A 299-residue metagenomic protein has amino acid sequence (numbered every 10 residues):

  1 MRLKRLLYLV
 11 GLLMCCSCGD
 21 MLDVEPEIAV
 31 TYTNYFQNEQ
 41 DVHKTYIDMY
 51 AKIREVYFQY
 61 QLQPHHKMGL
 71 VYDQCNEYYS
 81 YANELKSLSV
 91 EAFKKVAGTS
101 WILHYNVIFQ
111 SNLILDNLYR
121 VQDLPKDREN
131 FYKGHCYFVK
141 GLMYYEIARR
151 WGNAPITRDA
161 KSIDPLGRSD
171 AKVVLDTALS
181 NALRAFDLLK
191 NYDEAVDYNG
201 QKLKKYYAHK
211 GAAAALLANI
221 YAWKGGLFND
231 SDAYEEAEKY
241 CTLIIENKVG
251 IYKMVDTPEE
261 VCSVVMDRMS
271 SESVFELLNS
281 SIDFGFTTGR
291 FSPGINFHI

Functional and structural regions predicted by a protein language model:
M1-E27: Bacterial Sec-dependent N-terminal signal peptides
C18-L70: Acidic, glycine-rich segments characteristic of secretory precursors and extracytoplasmic regions
Q40-D41, Y46, Y50, Y57 (+2 more regions): Elongated scaffold/linker segments in the mid-to-C-terminal portions of large proteins
H43-Y57, Y79-W151, I163-D176, A182-E194: Conserved, well-structured interaction surfaces
S100-L103, D170, G225-E235: Short coil/turn connectors between adjacent alpha-helices in alpha-solenoid helical repeat scaffolds
A148-R150, P155, D193, W223-N229: Short coil/turn linking the two alpha-helices of tandem helical-hairpin repeats
